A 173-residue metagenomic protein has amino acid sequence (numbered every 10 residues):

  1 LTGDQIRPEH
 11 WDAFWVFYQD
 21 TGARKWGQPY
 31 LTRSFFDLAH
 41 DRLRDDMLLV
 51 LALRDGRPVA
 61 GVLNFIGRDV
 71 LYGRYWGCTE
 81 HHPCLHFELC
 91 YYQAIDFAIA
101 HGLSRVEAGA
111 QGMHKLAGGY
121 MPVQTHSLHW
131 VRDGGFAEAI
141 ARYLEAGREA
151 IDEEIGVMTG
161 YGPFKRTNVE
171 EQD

Functional and structural regions predicted by a protein language model:
L1-P83, G162-D173: A conserved beta-strand-loop-helix scaffold within acyl/acetyltransferase catalytic domains
W15-Y18, G77, Q93-A94, A137-E138 (+2 more regions): Generic signal for short, ordered secondary-structure residues within or immediately flanking folded domains
Q19, A23-W26, H40-R44, R57 (+4 more regions): Hydrophobic alpha-helix feature that most strongly marks membrane-spanning transmembrane helices and their immediate
R68-G134: Acyl-donor binding region in acyl/amide transferases
R105, Q111-D173: Terminal substrate-recognition subdomain of acyl/acetyltransferases
